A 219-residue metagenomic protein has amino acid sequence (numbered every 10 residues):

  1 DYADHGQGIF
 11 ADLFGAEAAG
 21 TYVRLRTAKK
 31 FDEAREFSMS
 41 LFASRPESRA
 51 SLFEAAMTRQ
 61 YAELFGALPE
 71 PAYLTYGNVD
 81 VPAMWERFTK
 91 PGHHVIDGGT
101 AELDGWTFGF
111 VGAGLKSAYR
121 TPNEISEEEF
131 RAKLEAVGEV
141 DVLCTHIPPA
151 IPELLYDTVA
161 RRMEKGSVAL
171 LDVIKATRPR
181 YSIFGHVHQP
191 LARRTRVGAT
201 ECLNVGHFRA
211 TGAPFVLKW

Functional and structural regions predicted by a protein language model:
D1, E70, V140, S167-V187: Proline-aspartate-enriched helix->loop->beta-strand connector
D1-L103, A176, V205: Core catalytic region of metal-dependent phosphoesterases/phosphodiesterases, especially metallo-beta-lactamase-like
Y2-A3, N78-P82, G114-L115, P148-A150 (+2 more regions): Catalytic metal-binding/acid-base residues of hydrolase active sites
Y2-A3, V137-L154: Short acidic, glycine-rich surface-loop motifs adjacent to enzyme active sites
A43-E54, G114-E124, L154-R161: Surface-exposed cleft-lining segments at the edges of enzyme active sites
W85-E86, Y119-N123, I147, P152-V159 (+2 more regions): A short secondary-structure junction signal
T100-G105, T121-P122, L171-A176, P190-W219: Binuclear metal-dependent phosphoesterase catalytic core
D104-V142, A160-D172: Binuclear metal-dependent hydrolase catalytic cores centered on His/Asp/Glu-rich metal-binding motifs
